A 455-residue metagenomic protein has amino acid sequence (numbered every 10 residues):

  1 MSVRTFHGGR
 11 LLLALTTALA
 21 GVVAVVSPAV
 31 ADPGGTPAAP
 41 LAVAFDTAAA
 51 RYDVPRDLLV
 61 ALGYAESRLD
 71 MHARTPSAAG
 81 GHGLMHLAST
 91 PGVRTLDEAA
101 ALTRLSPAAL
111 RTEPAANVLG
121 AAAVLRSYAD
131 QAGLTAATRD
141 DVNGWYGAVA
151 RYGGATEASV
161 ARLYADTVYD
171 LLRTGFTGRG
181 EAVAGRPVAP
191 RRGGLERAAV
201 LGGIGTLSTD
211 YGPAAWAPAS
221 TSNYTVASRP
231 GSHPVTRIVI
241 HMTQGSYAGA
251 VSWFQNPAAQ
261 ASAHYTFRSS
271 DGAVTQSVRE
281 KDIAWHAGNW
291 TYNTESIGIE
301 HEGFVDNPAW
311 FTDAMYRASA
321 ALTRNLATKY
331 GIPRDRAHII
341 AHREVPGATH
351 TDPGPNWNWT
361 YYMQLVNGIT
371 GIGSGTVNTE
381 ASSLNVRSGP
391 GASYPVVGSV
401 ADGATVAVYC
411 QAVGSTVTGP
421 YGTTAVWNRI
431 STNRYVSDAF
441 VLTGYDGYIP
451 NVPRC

Functional and structural regions predicted by a protein language model:
M1-D32: Secretory targeting and sorting signals
M1-H7, Y164-S220, A227, V305-T376: Basic/polar, cationic surfaces and motifs that engage anionic cell-wall and phosphate/carboxylate ligands
P33-L171: Catalytic glycan-binding domains that act on GlcNAc-containing polysaccharides
P37-A38, A184-G288: N-terminal catalytic cores of peptidoglycan-degrading enzymes
R51-P55, A78-A79, N117, D141-N143 (+7 more regions): Extracellular/periplasmic catalytic domains that process cell-envelope and extracellular macromolecules
L58-G63, H86, R237-M242, A263-R268 (+6 more regions): Structural recognition of the beta-strand scaffold that forms the well-ordered cores of secreted hydrolase catalytic
G368-S388, G398-D402, A412, Y445-C455: SH3-family beta-barrel domains
G398-G447: SH3/SH3-like beta-barrel superfamily modules
